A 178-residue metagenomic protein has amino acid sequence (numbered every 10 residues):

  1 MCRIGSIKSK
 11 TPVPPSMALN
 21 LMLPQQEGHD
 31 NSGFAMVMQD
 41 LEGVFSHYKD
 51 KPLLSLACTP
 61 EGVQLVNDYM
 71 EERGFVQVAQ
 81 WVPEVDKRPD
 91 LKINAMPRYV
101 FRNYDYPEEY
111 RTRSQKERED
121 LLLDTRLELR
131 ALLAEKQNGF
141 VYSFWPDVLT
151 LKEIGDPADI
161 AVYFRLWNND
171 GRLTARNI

Functional and structural regions predicted by a protein language model:
M1-I178: N-terminal segments that mediate ammonia production and transfer in glutamine-dependent amidotransferase systems
